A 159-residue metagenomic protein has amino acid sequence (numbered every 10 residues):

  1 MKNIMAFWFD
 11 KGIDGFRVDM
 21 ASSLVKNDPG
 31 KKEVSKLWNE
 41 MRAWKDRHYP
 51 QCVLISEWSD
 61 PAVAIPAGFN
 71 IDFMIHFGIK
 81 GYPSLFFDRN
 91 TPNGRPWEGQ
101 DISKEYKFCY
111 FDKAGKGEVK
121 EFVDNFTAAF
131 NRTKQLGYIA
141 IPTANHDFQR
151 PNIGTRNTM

Functional and structural regions predicted by a protein language model:
M1-M159: Active-site and adjacent substrate-binding regions of carbohydrate-active enzymes
